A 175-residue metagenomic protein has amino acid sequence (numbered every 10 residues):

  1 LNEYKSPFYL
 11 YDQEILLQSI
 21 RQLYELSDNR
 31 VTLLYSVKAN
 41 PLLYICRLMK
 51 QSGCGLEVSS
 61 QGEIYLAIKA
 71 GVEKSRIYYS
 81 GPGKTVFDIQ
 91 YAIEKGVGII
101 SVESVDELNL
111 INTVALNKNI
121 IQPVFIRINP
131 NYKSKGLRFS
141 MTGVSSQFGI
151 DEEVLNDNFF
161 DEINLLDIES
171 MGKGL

Functional and structural regions predicted by a protein language model:
L1-I100, V105-Q122, D167: A charged N-terminal "starter" segment
S80, R127, G149: Residues in well-ordered beta-strands of folded domains
I121-K133: Glycine-rich, aromatic-flanked loop segments that form ligand/cofactor-binding clefts across common enzyme folds
P130-L175: Active-site loop/helix belt of alpha/beta enzymes
